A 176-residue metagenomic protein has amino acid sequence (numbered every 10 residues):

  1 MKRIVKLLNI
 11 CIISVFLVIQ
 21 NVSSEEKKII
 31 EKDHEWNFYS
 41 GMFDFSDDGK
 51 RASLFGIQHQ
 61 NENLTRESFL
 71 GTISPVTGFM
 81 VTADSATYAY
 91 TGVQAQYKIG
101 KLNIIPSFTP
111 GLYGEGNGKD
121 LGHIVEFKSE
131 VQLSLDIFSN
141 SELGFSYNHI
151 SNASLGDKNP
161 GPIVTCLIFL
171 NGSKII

Functional and structural regions predicted by a protein language model:
M1-E31, I176: Cleavable N-terminal export/targeting peptides
S23-D33, D47-D48, N63-I73, K98-I104 (+2 more regions): Short loop/turn motifs that connect adjacent beta-strands in outer-membrane beta-barrel proteins
E35-D44, L70-T82, I105-G114, S146-S151: Transmembrane beta-strand segments that form the barrel wall of outer-membrane beta-barrel proteins
F43-L54, F79-Y90, G116-I124, S154-P162: Solvent-exposed loop/turn segments connecting transmembrane beta-strands in outer-membrane beta-barrel proteins
R51-I57, P160-I176: Outer-membrane beta-barrel "beta-signal"
I57, V93, I104, V131-L133 (+2 more regions): Membrane-embedded beta-strands that build the outer-membrane beta-barrel scaffold
H59-N61, A95-Y97, L135, H149 (+1 more regions): Residue-level signature of outer-membrane beta-barrel architecture
N103-S129: Mid-chain, well-packed structural core segment of small domains
